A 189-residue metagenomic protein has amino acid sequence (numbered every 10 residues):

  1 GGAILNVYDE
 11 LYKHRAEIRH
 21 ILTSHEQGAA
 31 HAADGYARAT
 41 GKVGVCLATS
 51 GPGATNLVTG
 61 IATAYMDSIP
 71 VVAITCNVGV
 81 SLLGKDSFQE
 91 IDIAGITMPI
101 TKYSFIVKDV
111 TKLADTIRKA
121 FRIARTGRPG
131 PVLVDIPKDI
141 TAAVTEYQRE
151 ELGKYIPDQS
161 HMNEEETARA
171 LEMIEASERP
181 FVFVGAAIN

Functional and structural regions predicted by a protein language model:
G1-N189: N-terminal alpha/beta PP-like core and its mobile active-site loop of ThDP/TPP-dependent enzymes
